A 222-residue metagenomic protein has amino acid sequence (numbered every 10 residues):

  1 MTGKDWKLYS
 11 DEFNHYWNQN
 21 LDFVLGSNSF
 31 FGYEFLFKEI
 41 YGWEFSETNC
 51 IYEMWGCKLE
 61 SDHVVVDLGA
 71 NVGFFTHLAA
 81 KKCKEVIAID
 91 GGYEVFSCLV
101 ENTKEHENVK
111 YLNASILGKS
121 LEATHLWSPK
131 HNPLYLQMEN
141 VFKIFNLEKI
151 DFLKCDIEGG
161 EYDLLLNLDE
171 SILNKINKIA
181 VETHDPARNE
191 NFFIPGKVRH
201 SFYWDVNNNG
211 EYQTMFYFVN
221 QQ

Functional and structural regions predicted by a protein language model:
M1-Q222: Phosphate/nucleotide-binding beta-alpha loop and adjacent structural elements of enzyme active sites
